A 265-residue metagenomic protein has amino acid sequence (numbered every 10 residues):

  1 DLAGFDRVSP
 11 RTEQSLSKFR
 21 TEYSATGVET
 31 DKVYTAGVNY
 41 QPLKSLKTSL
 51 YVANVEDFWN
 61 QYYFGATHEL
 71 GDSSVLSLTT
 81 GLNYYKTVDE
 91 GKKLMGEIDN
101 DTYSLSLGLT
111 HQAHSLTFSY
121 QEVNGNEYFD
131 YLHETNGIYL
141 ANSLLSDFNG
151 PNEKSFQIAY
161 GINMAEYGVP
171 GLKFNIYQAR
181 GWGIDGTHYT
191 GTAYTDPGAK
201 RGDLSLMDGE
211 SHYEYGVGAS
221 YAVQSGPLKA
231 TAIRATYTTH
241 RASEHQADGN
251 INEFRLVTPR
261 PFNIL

Functional and structural regions predicted by a protein language model:
D1-L2, S9-P10, K44-S49, S73-T80 (+5 more regions): Repeated loop/turn-to-beta-strand initiation elements of outer-membrane beta-barrel proteins
L2-D6, L50-N54, F64, H68 (+6 more regions): Transmembrane beta-barrel strands of outer-membrane/channel proteins
A3-V33, V75-S155, E244-G249: Outer-membrane beta-barrel translocator/channel fold
L16-K18, Y40-K47, Y84-K86, H133-N142 (+2 more regions): Flexible, solvent-exposed coil segments and beta strand-coil junctions, predominantly the extracellular/periplasmic
T35-G37, K47, Y63-G65, S104-S106 (+4 more regions): Membrane-embedded beta-strand positions in outer-membrane beta-barrel channels/transporters
Y40-P42, H68-D72, G108-H111, Y120-E122 (+4 more regions): Residue-level signature of outer-membrane beta-barrel architecture
A113-Q224: C-terminal structural cap/anchor segments
I158, V217, V223, N250-L265: Outer-membrane beta-barrel "beta-signal"
